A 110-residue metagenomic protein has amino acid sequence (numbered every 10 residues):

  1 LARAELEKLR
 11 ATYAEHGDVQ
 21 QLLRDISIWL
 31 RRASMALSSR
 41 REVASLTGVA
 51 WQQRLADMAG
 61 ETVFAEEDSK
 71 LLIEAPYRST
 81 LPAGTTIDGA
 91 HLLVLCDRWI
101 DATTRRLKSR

Functional and structural regions predicted by a protein language model:
L1-H16, R31: Membrane-cytosol interface motif
A11-T12, Q21-R110: Membrane-proximal, non-transmembrane interaction modules that couple membrane proteins to downstream assemblies
